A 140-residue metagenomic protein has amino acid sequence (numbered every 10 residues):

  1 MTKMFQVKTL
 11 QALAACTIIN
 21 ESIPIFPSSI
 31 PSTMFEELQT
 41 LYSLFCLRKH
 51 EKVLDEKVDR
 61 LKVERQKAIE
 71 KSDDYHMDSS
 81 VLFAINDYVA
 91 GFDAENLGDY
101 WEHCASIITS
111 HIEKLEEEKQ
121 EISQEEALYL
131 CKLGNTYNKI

Functional and structural regions predicted by a protein language model:
M1-D78, D93-Y137: Cullin-RING E3 adaptor/co-adaptor recruitment helices
S79-N86, G91: Amphipathic alpha-helical repeat scaffolds of TPR domains
